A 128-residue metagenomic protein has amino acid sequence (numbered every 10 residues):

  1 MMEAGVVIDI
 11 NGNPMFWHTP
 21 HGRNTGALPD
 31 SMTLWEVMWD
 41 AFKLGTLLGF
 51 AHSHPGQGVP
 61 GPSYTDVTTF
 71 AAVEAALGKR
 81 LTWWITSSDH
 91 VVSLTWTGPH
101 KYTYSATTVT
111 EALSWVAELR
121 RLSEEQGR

Functional and structural regions predicted by a protein language model:
M1-L48, P55-R128: Conserved beta-strand-loop surface patch within small alpha/beta domains used for substrate/adaptor or ligand engagement
